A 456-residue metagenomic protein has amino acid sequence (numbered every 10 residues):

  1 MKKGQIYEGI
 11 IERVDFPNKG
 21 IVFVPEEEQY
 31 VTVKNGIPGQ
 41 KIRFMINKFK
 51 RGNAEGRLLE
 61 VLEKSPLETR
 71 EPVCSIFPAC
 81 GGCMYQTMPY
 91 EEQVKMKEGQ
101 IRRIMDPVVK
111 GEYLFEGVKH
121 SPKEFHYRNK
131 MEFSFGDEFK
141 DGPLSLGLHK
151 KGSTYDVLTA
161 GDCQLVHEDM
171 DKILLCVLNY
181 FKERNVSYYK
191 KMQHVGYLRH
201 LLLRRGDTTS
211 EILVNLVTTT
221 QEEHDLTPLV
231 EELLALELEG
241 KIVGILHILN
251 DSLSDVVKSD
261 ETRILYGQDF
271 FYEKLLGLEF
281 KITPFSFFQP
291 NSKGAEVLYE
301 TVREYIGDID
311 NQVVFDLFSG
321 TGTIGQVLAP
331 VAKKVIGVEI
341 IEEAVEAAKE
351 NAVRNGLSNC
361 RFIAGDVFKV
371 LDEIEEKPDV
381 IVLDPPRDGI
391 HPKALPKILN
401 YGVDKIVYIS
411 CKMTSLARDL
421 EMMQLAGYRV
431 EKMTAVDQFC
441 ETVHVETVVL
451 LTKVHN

Functional and structural regions predicted by a protein language model:
M1-P72, I76, R361, K369: Terminal RNA-binding accessory module
K2-G4, F16-P17, E223-T227, E231-N456: Rossmann-like S-adenosyl-L-methionine
G20-P25, G147-K150, N215-V217, A348: Short, acidic/hydrophobic/Gly-rich beta-strand patch recurrent on exposed beta strands that often constitutes part
G39, V166, N291: Short, conserved phosphate/pyrophosphate- and ester-handling motifs at nucleotide-, phospho-/glycolipid
L62-P72, A79-Y188, T208: Extended interfacial segments that mediate partner engagement and assembly in macromolecular machines
G117-E124, K191-M192, H200, A435-Q438: Short, solvent-exposed loop/turn elements at beta->coil junctions and helix N-caps that rim active or binding pockets
Y155-R199, T220-G244: Internal alpha/beta scaffold segment
L203, S210-T219, E279-T283, V380: Short, aliphatic-rich beta-strand segments
